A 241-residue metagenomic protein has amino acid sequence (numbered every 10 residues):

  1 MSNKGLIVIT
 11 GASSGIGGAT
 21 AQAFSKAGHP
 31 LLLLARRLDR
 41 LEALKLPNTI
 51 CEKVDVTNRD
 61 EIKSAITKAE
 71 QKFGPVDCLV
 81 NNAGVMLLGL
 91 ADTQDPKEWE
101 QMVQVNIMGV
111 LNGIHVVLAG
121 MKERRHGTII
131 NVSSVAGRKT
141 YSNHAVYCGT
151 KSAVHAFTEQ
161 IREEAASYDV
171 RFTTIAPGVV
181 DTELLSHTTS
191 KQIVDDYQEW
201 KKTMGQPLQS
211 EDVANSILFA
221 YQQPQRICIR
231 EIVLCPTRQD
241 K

Functional and structural regions predicted by a protein language model:
S13-S14: Conserved glycine-rich cofactor-binding loop
A27-E42: Conserved glycine-rich Rossmann-like NAD(P)H-binding loop of the short-chain dehydrogenase/reductase
V54-S64, P96: The beta1-alpha1 cofactor-binding region of Rossmann-like NAD(H)/NADP(H)-dependent oxidoreductases
L90-A91, D95-E100: Substrate-binding pocket helix/loop in short-chain dehydrogenase/reductase
I114, T150: Active-site helix of classical SDR
S134: Residue(s) in the substrate-gating loop at a strand-loop-helix junction that position the organic substrate next
V170, T174-I175, D195-D240: C-terminal helical subdomain
